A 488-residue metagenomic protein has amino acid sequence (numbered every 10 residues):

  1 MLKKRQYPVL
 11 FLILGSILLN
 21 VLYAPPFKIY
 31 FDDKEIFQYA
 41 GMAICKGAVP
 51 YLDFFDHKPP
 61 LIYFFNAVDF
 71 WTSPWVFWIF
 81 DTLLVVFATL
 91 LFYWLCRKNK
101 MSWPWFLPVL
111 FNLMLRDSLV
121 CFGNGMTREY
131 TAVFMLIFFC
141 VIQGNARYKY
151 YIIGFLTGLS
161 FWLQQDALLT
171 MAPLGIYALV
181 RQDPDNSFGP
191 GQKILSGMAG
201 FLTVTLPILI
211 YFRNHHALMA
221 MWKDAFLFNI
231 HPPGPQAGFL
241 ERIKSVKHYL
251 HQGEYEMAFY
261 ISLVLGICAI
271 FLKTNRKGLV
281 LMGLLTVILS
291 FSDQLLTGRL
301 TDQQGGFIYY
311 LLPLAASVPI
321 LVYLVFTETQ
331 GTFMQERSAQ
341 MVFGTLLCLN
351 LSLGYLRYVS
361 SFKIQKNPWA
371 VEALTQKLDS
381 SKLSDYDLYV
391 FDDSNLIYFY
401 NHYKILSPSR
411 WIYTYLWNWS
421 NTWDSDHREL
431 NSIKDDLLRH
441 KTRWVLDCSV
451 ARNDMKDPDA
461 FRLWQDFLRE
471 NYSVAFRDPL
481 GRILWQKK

Functional and structural regions predicted by a protein language model:
L14, T89-Y93, E254-F291: Hydrophobic, aromatic-rich transmembrane alpha-helices and their immediate juxtamembrane boundary segments
V76-S102, I137: Transmembrane-helix motifs of polytopic, lipid-linked glycan transferases
F92-L115, A132-V133, Y148-I152, L281: Transmembrane-helix signature of polytopic, membrane-embedded enzymes that assemble or transfer cell-envelope glycans
K98, M135-I152, S160, Q182-F188 (+3 more regions): Membrane-interface transmembrane helices that cradle and orient dolichyl/undecaprenyl
V120-Y130: Short acidic/glycine- and proline-prone juxtamembrane loop motifs at membrane-interface regions of multi-pass membrane
Y150-Q165, M171-I176, T203, V287-Q294: Membrane-interface alpha helices of multi-pass inner-membrane proteins
L169-T170, R299-M334: Hydrophobic/aromatic-rich transmembrane helices and adjacent perimembrane loops
A172, I364-H427, I433-K456, L484-Q486: Short periplasmic/luminal acceptor-recognition loop of GT-C membrane glycosyltransferases, typified by
